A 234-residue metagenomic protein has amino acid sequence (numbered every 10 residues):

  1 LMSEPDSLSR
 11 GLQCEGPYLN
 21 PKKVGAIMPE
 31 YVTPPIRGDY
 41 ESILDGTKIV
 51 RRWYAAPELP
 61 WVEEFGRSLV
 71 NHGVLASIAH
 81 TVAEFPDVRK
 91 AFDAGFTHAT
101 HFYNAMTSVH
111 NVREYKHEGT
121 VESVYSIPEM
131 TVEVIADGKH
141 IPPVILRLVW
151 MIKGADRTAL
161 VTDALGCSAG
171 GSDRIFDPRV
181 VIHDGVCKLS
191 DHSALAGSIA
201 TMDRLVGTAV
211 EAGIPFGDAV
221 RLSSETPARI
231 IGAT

Functional and structural regions predicted by a protein language model:
L1-I49: Divalent-metal coordination cores built from histidine and acidic residues
C14, L69, A99, A209 (+1 more regions): Conserved, mostly hydrophobic/aromatic
Y18, G138, T226-P227: Acidic, glycine-rich active-site loops and adjacent beta-strand->loop/helix elements that engage anionic groups
K23, M28, H98, F102 (+2 more regions): Glycine-rich, flexible loop/turn motifs
I36, Y40, V62, M202: Aromatic/hydrophobic pocket-lining residues that form the small-molecule binding cavity in soluble enzyme cores
L44-G170, K188: Active-site core of metal-dependent hydrolases
K116-V134, W150-T162, G166-T234: His/Asp/Glu-enriched, well-ordered alpha-helical/loop segment that forms or immediately abuts the divalent-metal
